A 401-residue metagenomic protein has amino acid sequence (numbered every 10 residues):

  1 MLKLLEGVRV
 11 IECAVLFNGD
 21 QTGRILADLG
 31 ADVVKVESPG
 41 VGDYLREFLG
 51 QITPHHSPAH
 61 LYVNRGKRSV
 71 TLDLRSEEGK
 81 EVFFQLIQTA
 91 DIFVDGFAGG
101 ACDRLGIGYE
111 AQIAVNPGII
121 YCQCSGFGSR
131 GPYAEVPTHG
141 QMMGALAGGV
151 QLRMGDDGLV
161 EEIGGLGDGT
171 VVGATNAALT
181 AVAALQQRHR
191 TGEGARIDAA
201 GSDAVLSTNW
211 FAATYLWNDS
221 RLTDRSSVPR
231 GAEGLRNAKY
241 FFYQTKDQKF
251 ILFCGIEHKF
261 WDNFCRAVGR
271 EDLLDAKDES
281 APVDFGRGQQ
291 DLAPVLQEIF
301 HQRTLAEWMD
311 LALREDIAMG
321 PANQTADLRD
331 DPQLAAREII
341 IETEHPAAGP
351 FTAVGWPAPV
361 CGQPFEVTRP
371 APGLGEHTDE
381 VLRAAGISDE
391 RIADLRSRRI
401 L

Functional and structural regions predicted by a protein language model:
M1-R190, S227, G373, D379-L401: N-terminal helix-loop segment corresponding to the beta1-alpha1 unit of nucleotide/adenylate-binding folds
G40, G126-G128, G201-L206, D247-K249 (+2 more regions): Glycine-rich beta-alpha junction loops
Q51, H60, D224-L235, F241-F242 (+2 more regions): Short Gly/Pro-enriched turn/cap motifs at secondary-structure boundaries
A147, A174-A195, S207, F211-R221 (+1 more regions): Oxidoreductase and adenylate-handling cofactor-binding alpha/beta cores
E161-V172, R196, P229-G234, A238-Y240 (+3 more regions): A short glycine-threonine-serine/GTX helix/turn-capping micro-motif
E233-G234, K239-E315, M319: Aromatic-enriched alpha-helical interface/lid elements that frame and gate functional surfaces
L313-L334: Conserved PLP cofactor-binding pocket of PLP-dependent enzymes
A347-D394: Flexible, small-/acidic-enriched active-site or ligand-binding loops
